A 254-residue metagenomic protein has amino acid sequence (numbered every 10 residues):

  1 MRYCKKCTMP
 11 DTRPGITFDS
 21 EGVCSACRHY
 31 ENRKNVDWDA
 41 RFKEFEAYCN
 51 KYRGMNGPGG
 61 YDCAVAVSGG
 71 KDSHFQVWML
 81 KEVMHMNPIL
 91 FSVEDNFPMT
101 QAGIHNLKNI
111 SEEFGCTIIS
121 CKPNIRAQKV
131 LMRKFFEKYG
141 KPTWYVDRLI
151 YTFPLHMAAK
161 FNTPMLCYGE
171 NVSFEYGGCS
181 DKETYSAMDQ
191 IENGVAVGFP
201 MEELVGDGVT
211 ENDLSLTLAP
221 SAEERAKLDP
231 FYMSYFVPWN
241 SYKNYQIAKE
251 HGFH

Functional and structural regions predicted by a protein language model:
M1-C63, M79-H254: Nucleotide-activated chemistry modules centered on ATP-dependent adenylation/adenylyltransferase
C63-D72: Short, glycine-rich nucleotide/cofactor-binding loops
F75-Q76: Hydrophobic positions on the alpha1 helix immediately C-terminal to the Walker A/P-loop
